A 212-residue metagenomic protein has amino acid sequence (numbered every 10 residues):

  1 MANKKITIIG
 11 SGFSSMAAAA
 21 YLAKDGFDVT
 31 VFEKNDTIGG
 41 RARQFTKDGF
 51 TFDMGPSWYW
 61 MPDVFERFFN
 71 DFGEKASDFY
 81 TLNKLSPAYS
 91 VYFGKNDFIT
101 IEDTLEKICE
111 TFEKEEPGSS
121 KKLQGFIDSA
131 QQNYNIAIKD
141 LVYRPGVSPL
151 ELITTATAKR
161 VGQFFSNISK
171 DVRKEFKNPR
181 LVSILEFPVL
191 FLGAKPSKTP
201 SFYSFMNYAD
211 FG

Functional and structural regions predicted by a protein language model:
K4-N135: N-terminal glycine-rich phosphate/pyrophosphate-binding loop and immediately adjacent elements
A76-S77, G146-V147, F205-Y208: Short, intrinsically disordered/low-complexity patches at protein termini and at juxtamembrane boundaries
G94-P200: Rossmann-like flavin
I108, F211-G212: A short, flexible beta-alpha/helix-coil linker loop
T199-F211: Residues forming anionic-ligand binding surfaces in small-molecule and nucleic-acid pockets of primarily soluble enzymes
